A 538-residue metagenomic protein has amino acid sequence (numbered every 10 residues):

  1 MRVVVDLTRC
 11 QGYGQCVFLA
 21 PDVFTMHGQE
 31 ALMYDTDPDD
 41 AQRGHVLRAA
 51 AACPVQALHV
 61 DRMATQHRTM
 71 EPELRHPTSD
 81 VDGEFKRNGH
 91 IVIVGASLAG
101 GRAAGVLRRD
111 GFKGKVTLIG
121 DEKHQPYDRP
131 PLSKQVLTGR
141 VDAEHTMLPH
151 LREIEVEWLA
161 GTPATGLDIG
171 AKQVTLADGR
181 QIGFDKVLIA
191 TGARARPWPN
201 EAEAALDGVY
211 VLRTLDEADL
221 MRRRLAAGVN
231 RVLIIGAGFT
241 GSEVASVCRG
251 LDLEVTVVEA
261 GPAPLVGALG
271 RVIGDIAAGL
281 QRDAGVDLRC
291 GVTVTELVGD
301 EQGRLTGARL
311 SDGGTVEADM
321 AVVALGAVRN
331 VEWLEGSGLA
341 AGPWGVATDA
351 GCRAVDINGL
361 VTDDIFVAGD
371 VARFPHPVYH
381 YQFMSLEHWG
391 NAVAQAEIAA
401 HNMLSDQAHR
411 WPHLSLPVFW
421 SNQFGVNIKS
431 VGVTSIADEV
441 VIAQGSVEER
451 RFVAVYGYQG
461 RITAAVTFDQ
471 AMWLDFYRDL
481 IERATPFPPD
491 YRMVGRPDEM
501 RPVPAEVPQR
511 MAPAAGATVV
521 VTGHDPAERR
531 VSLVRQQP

Functional and structural regions predicted by a protein language model:
G14-V17, G28-Q29, G83-L159, A245-L269 (+1 more regions): Beta1-alpha1 glycine-rich phosphate/pyrophosphate-binding loop at the start of Rossmann-like nucleotide-binding domains
Q15-E30, A50-T65: Iron-sulfur cluster-binding cysteine motifs and their immediate structural context in ferredoxin-like electron-transfer
V23, K86-H90, T306, G314-V346 (+1 more regions): C-terminal catalytic lobe of FAD-dependent flavoproteins
Q29, M33, A205-G228, R304 (+2 more regions): FAD-site-proximal beta/loop scaffold in flavoenzymes
M63-T65, M70-V92, I154-L233, R309-S311 (+4 more regions): FAD-binding core/adjacent interface of flavoenzyme oxidoreductases
L74-I91, V371-W473, P526-Q536: Mid-to-C-terminal Rossmann-like scaffold of FAD/NAD(P)H-dependent oxidoreductases
K113-K115, R152, E157-L176, I182 (+1 more regions): A Rossmann-like FAD-binding core segment of flavoenzymes
H124, P130-V136, V229-V232, F239-E296 (+3 more regions): Rossmann-like dinucleotide-binding cores of NAD(P)H-dependent redox enzymes
